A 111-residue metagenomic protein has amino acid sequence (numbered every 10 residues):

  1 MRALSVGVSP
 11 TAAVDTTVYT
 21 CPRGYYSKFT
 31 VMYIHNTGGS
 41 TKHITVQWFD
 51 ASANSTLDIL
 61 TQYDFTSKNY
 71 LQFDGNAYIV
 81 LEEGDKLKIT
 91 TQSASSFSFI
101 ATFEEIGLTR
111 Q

Functional and structural regions predicted by a protein language model:
M1-T37, E83, T90-Q111: C-terminal interaction-tip segments
T11-T16, F65-L71: Solvent-exposed, conformationally flexible loop/turn segments
R23-G24, K28, I59, S67 (+1 more regions): A generic structural signal for well-ordered coil/turn residues at beta-strand boundaries that shape enzyme active-site
G39-Q62: Short, surface-exposed beta-strand/strand-loop-strand elements in extracellular ectodomains
Q47, L87-K88: Short conserved beta-strand and strand-loop elements enriched in small hydrophobics with frequent Asp/Gly
L60-Y63, N76-Y78, K88: Beta-strand-rich interaction surfaces with strong enrichment in secreted/lumenal proteins
N69-G84: Beta-sandwich interaction modules
